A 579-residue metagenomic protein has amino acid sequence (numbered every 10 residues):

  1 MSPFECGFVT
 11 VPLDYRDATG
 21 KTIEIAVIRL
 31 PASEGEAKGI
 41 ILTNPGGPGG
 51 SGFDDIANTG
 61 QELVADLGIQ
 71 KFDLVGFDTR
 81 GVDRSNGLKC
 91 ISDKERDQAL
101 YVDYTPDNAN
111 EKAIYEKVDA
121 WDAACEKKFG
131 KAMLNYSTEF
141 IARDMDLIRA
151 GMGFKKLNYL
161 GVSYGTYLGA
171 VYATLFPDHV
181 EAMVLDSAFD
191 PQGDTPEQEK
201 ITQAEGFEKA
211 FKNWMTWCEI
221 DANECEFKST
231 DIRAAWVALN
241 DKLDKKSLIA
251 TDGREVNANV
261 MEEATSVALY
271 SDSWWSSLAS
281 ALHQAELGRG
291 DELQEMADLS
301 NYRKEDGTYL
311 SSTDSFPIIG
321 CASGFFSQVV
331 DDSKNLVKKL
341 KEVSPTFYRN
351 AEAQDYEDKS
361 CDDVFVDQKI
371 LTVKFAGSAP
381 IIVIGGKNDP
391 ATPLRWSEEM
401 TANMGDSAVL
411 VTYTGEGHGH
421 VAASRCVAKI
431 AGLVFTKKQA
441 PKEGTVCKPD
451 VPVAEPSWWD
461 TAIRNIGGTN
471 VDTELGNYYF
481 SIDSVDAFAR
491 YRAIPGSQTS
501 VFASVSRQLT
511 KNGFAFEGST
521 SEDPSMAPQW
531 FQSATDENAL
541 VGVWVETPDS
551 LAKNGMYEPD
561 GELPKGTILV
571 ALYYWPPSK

Functional and structural regions predicted by a protein language model:
M1-M261, I318-G320, G324-E455: Gly/Pro-rich cap/lid or specificity-loop segments adjacent to the active site
L13, R149-M152, F176, A222 (+8 more regions): Sec/Tat-exported extracytoplasmic proteins
K89-S92, W274, L310, D314 (+8 more regions): Mature, Sec-exported extracytoplasmic domains of Gram-positive
A132-L134, K200, I249-T251, A264-A268 (+3 more regions): Second-shell loop/turn segments in exported
F189-E208, S280-H283, G290-E305: Flexible "cap/lid" loop of the alpha/beta hydrolase fold
N213-W214, V260-T265, S277-A281: A general alpha-helix detector
L248-E263, Y270-W274, D306-D314: Structural motif
E455-K579: An acidic-aromatic pocket/loop used at catalytic or ligand-binding sites
